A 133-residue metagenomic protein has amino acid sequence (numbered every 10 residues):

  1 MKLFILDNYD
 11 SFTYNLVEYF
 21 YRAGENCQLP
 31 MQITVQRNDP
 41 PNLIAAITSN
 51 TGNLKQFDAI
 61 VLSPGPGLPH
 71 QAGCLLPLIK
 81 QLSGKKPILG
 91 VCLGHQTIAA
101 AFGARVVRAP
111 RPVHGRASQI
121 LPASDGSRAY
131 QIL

Functional and structural regions predicted by a protein language model:
M1-K86, L93, L121: N-terminal beta1-alpha1 cap of cysteine-dependent amidohydrolase-like domains
P77-G84, L89-V91, Q96-L133: Pocket-forming structural segment of enzyme catalytic cores
